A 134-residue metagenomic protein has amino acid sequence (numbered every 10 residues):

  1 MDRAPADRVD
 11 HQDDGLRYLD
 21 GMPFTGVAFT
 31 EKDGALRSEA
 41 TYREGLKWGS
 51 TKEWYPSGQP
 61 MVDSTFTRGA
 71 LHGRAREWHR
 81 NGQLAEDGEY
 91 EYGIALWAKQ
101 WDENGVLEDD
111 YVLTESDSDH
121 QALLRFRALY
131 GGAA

Functional and structural regions predicted by a protein language model:
M1-A134: Glycine/tyrosine- and acidic-biased, solvent-exposed loop/turn segments at the edges of beta-strands
